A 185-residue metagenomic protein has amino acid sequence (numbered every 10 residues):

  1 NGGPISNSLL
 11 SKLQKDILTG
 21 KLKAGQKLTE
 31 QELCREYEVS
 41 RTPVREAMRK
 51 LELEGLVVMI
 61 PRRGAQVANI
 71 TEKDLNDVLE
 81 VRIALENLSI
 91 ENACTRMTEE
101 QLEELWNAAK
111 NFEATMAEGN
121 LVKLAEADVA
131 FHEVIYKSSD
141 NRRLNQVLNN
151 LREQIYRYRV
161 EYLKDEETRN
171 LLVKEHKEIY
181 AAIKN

Functional and structural regions predicted by a protein language model:
N1-E91, T95, Q101, E133 (+2 more regions): Short linear motifs at protein or domain termini
Q14, A181-K184: A short, amphipathic alpha-helical segment
V78, R82, T95-E161, K174-A182: Conserved amphipathic alpha-helical segments that form helical-bundle/coiled-coil interaction surfaces
E167-L171: Active-site loop of classical SDR/Rossmann-like NAD(P)-dependent oxidoreductases, centered on the catalytic Tyr-X3-Lys
